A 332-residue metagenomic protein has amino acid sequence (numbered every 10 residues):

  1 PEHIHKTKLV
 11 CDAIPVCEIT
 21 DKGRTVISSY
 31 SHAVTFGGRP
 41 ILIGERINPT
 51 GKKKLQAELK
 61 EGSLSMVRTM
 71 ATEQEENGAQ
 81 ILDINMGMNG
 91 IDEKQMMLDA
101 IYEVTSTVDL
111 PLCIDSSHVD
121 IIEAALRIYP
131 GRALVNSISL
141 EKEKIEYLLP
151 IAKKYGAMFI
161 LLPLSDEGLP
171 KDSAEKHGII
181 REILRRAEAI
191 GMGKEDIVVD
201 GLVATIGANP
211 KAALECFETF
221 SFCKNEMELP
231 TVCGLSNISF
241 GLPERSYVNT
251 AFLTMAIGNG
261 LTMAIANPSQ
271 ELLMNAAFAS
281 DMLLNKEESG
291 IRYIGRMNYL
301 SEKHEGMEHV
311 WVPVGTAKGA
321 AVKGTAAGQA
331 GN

Functional and structural regions predicted by a protein language model:
P1-V198, A204-N332: Domain-level signal for soluble alpha/beta catalytic cores
